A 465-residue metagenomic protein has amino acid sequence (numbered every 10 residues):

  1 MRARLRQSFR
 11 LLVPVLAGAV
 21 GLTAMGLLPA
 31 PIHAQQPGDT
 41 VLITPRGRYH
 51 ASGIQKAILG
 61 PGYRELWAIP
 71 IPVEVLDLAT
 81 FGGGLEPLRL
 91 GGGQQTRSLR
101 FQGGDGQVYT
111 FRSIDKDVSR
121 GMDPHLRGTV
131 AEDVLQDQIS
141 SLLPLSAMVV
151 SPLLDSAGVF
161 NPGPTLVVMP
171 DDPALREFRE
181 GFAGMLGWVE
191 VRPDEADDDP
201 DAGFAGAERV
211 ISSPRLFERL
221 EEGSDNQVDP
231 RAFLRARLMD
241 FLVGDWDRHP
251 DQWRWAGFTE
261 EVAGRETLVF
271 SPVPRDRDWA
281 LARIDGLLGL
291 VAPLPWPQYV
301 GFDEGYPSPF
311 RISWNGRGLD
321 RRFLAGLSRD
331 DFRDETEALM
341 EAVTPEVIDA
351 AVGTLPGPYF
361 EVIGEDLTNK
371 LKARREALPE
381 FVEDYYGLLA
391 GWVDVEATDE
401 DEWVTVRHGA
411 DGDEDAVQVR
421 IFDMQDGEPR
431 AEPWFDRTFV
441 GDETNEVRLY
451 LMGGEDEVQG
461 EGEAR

Functional and structural regions predicted by a protein language model:
R2-L16: Bacterial N-terminal signal peptides that target proteins for export
L12-G26: Bacterial N-terminal signal peptides
A24, I32-A34: Boundary at the C-terminal end of the N-terminal hydrophobic targeting segment
Q35-W67: N-terminal targeting/trafficking signals and adjacent low-complexity tails
L76-I211, L268, V273-R283, L287-Y306 (+1 more regions): Conserved ATP-binding subdomain of kinase catalytic cores across diverse folds
I139-S140, G257-R448, G454-A464: C-terminal catalytic region of ATP-dependent kinase domains
P170-D245, F258-S271, R283-I284, E346-T354 (+4 more regions): ATP-dependent phospho-/nucleotidyl transfer catalytic cores
Q252-A256: Conserved protein-kinase catalytic-loop segment immediately C-terminal to the catalytic Asp of the HRD motif
